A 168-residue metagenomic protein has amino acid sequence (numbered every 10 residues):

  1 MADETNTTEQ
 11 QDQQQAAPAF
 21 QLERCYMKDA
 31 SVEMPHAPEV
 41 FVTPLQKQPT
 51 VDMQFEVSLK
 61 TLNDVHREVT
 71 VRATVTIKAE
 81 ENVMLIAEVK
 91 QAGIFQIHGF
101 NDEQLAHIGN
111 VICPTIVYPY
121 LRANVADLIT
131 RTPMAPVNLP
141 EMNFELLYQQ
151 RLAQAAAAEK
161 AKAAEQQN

Functional and structural regions predicted by a protein language model:
A2-I116, Y120-N168: N-terminal intrinsically disordered, cationic/polar leader segments that include organellar targeting peptides
